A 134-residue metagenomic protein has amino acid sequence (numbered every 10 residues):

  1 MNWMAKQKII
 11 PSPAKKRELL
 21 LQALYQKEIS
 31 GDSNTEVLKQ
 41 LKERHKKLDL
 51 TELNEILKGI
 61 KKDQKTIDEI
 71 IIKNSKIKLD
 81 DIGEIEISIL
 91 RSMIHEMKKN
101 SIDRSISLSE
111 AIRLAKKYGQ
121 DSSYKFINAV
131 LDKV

Functional and structural regions predicted by a protein language model:
M1-K117, D121-Y124, N128-V134: N-terminal interaction/assembly modules
